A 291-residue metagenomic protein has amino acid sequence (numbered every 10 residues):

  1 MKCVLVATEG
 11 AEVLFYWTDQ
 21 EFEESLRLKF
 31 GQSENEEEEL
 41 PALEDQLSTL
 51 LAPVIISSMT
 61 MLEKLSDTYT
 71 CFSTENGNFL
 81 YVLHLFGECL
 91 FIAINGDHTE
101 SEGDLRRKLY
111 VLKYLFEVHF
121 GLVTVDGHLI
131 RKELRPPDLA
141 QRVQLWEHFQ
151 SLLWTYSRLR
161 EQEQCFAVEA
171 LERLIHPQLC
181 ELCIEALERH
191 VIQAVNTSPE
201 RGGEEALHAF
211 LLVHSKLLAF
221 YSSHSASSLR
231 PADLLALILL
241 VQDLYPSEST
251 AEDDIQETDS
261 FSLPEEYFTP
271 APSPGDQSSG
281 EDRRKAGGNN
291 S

Functional and structural regions predicted by a protein language model:
M1-S291: Intrinsically disordered, Ser/Thr-rich regulatory regions of eukaryotic membrane-trafficking proteins
